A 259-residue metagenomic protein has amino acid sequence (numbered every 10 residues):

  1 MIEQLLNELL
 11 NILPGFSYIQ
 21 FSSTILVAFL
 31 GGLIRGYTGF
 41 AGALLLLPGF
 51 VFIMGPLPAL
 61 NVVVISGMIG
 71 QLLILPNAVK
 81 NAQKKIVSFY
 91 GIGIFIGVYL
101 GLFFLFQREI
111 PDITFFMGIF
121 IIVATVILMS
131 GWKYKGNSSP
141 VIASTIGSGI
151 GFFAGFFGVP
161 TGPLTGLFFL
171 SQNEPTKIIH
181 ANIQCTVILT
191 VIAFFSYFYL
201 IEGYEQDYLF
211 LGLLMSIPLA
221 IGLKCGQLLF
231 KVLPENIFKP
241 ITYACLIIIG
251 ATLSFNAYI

Functional and structural regions predicted by a protein language model:
M1-I19, Q83-W132: Helix-loop-helix hairpins and the membrane-proximal interhelical loops of multi-pass alpha-helical transport proteins
E3-I34, S138-F152: Small-residue-enriched transmembrane helix starts and helix-helix packing motifs in multi-pass inner-membrane proteins
S23-S88, T145-G147, G151, T161-L219 (+2 more regions): Small-residue-rich hydrophobic segments that form or flank transmembrane alpha-helices in multi-pass membrane proteins
L72-K80, Q107, F116-V141, Q227-L228 (+1 more regions): Transmembrane helix exit motif
Q83-I94, T114-F120, S138-S148, I178-C185 (+1 more regions): Cytoplasmic-side transmembrane-helix entry/capping segments in multi-pass membrane proteins
F104-L105, F153-P160, F194-Y197, I249-I259: Hydrophobic alpha-helical transmembrane segments in multi-pass integral membrane proteins
C225-I247: Interfacial loop-to-transmembrane junctions
